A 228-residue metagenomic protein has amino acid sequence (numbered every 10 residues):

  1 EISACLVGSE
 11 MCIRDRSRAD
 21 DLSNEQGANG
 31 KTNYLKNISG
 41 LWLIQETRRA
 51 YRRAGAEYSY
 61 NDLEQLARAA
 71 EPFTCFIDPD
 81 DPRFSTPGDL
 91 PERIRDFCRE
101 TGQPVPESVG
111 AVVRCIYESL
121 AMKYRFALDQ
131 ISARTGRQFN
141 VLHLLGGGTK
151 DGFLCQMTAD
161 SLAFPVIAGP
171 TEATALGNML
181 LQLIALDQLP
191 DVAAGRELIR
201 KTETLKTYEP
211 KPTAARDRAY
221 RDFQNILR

Functional and structural regions predicted by a protein language model:
E1-I13: Single conserved hydrophobic/aromatic residue that forms the stacking wall/gate of nucleotide- or nucleobase-binding
R14-R228: Glycine/Thr-rich phosphate-binding loops that ligate phosphate moieties of nucleotide and other phosphorylated ligands
